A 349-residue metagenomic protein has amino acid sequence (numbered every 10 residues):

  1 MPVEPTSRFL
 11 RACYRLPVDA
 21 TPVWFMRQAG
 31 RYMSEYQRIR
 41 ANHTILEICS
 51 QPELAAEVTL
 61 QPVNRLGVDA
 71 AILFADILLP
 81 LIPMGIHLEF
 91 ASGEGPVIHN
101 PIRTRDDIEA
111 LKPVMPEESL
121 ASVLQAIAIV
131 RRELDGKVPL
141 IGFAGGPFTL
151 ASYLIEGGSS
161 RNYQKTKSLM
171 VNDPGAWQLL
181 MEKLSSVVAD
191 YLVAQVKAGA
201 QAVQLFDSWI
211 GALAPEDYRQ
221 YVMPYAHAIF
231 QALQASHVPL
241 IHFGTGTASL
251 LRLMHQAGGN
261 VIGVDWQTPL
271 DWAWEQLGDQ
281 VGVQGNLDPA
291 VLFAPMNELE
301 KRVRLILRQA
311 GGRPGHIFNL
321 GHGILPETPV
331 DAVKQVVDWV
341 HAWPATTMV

Functional and structural regions predicted by a protein language model:
M1-S92, I129, R308, V330-V349: N-terminal basic, low-complexity leaders that serve as flexible interaction/assembly modules and, when applicable, as
A41-T44, R105-M115, M170-W177: Short glycine/proline- and acidic residue-enriched helix-loop micro-motifs that form flexible lids or anion-recognition
N42-E57, A110, V114, S119 (+2 more regions): An N-terminal domain-start capping segment
I77-P80, G95, R105-D106, P147-T149: A short acidic, glycine/proline-enriched capping/turn motif at secondary-structure boundaries, especially helix N-cap
I82-I86, P101, A151-I155: Short, conserved acidic/polar surface loops in the N-terminal third of protein domains
H87-P96, E156-R161: A glycine- and small-aliphatic-rich helix-loop capping segment at beta-alpha/alpha-beta transitions that lines
G93-R132: A gly/proline- and charged-residue-enriched helix-loop-helix capping module
S119-V349: Active-site loop segments of alpha/beta catalytic cores
